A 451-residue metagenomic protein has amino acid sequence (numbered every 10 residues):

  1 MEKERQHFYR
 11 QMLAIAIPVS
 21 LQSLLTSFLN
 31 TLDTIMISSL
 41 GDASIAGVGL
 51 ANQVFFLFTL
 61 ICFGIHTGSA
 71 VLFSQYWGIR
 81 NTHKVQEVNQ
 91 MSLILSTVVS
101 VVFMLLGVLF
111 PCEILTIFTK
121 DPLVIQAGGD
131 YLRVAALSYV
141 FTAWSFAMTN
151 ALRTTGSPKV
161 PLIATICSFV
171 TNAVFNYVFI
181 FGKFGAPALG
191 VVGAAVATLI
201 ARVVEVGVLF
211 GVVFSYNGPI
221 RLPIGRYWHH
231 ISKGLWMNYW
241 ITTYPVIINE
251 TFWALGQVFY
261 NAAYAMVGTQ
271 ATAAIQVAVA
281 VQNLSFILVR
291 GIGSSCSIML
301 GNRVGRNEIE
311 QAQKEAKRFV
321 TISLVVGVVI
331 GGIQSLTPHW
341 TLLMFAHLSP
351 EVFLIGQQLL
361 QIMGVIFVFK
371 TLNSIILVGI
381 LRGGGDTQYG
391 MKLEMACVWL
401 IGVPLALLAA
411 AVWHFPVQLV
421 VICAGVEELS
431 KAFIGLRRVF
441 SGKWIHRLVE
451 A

Functional and structural regions predicted by a protein language model:
M1-V19, F73-S138, A186-Y244, L300-I366 (+1 more regions): Short alpha-helical transmembrane segments in multi-pass integral membrane proteins
E4-I35, S39-L40, F56-G68, L72 (+6 more regions): N-terminal transmembrane alpha-helices
A14-D33, V134, S145, S168 (+5 more regions): Transmembrane helical elements of multi-pass membrane transporters/channels
L24, F28-A46, L115-P122, V178-L189 (+5 more regions): Helix-terminus/linker motif at the lipid-water interface of multi-pass membrane proteins
I37-F56, P122-A127, V191-V192, G234-T242 (+5 more regions): Interfacial/gating helices of multi-pass transporter permease domains
I45-L105, T142-G156, V160-P161, N261 (+2 more regions): Small-residue-rich hydrophobic transmembrane alpha-helices
L57-L60, N172-N176, V206-F210, L284-I287 (+3 more regions): Hydrophobic transmembrane alpha-helices of multi-pass small-molecule transporters
H66, A135-T154, P161-F169, A194-L209 (+6 more regions): Short runs within selected transmembrane alpha-helices of multi-pass transporters and secretion channels
